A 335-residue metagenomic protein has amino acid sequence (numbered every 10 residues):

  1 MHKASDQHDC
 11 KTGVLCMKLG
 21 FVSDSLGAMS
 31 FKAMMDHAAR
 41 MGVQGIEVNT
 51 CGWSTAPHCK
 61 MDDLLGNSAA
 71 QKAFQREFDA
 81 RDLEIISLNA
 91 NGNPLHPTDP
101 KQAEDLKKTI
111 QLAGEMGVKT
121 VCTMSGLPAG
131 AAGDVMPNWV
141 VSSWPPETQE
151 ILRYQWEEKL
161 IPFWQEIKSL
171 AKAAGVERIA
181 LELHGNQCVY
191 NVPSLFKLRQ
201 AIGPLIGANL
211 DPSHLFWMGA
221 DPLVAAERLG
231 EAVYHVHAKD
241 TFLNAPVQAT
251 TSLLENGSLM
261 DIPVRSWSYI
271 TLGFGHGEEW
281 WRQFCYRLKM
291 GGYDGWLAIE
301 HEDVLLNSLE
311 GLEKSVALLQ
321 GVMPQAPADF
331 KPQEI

Functional and structural regions predicted by a protein language model:
D6-C16: Short, Lys/Arg-enriched N-terminal segments with co-localized hydrophobic residues within the first ~10-30 amino acids
K11, K32-A33, H37-R40, A73-A80 (+3 more regions): Active-site acidic/histidine proton-transfer and metal-coordination neighborhood in alpha/beta enzyme cores
K18-G20, G45-E47, E84-N89, K119-C122 (+4 more regions): Structural preference for beta-strand elements that scaffold enzyme active sites
F21, A38, I46, F78 (+7 more regions): Conserved, mostly hydrophobic/aromatic
V22-L26, N49-W53, A90-N93, G126-P128 (+4 more regions): Active-site beta-loop-alpha junctions enriched in small/polar residues
M35, P57-L65, E157, V192-F196 (+2 more regions): Gly/Pro-rich active-site loop or hairpin
N49-A73, P128-A131: Glycine-rich, proline-tolerant flexible connector loops at the mouths of alpha/beta enzymes
S308-A328: C-terminal helical cap(s) of enzyme catalytic domains, especially alpha/beta-barrels
